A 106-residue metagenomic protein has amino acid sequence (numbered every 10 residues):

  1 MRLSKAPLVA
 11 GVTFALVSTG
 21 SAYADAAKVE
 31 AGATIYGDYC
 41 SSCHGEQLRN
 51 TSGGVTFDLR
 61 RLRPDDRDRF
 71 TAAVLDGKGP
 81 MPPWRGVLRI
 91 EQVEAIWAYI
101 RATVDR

Functional and structural regions predicted by a protein language model:
M1-A10: Bacterial N-terminal signal peptides that target proteins for export
L16-I35: Electrostatic cytochrome c docking/interface patches
D25, R49-N50, A102-R106: Inter-heme linker and motif-flanking segments adjacent to c-type heme-binding CXXCH motifs in c-type cytochromes
V29-A33, G45-A73: Gly/Gly-Pro-rich "capping" loops immediately C-terminal to redox-active cysteine motifs in periplasmic/lumenal
G32-E46, M81, I96: The canonical Cys-X-X-Cys-His
H44, L75, R101-V104: Protein kinase-like catalytic domain
D68-V87: Short Fe-S-cluster ligation motifs
G86-R106: C-terminal capping alpha-helices of c-type cytochrome domains
